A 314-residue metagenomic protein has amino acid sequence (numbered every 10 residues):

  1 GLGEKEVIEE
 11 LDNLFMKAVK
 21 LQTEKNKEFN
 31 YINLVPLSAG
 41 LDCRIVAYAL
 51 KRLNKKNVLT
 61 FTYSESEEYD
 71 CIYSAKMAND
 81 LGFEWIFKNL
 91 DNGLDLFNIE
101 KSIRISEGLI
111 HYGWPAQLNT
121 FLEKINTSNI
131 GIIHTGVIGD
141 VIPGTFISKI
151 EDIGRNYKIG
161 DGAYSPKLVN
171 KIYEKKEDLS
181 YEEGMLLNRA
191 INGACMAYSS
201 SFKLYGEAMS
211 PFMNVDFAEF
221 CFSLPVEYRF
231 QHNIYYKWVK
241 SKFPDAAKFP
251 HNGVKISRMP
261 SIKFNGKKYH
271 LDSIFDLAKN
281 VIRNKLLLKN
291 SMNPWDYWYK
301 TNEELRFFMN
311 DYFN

Functional and structural regions predicted by a protein language model:
G1-E6, Y31-N33, L59-T62, I103-E107 (+2 more regions): Glycine- and acidic
G1-V35, R44-F61, E67-D80, I86-K88 (+1 more regions): Active-site-adjacent "lid"/gating segments
E6, E10-L14, E28, L41 (+10 more regions): Generic recognition of stable, solvent-exposed alpha-helical segments in well-folded globular domains
L34-P36, I86-N89, G131-V137, P143 (+2 more regions): A structural signal for short, well-ordered beta-strand segments and their strand-loop junctions that often border
L41-C43, S66-E68, N92-G93, I138-I142 (+4 more regions): Short, solvent-exposed loop/turn segments at secondary-structure junctions
C71, A75-S106, I142, L168 (+1 more regions): A conserved beta-strand->alpha-helix junction
E100-L118, I125-K149: Extended catalytic-interface subdomain
Y157-N314: Adenosyl-5′-phosphate
